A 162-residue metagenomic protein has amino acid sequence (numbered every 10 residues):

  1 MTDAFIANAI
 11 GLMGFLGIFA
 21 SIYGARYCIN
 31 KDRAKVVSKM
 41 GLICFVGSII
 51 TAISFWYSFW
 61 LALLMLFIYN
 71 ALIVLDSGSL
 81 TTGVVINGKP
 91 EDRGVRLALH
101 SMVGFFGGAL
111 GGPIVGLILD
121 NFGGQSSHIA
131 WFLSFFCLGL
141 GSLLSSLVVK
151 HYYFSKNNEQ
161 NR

Functional and structural regions predicted by a protein language model:
M1-F15: Loop-to-transmembrane helix entry
G14-I22, A109: Residue-level signature of mid-helix packing/kink "hotspots" within the transmembrane helices of 12-pass Major
A20-R33, L119-D120: Helix-to-loop junctions at the C-terminal end of transmembrane segments in multipass secondary transporters
D32-L80: C-terminal transmembrane helical hairpin of 12-TM major facilitator-type secondary transporters
A52-F55, T81, G124, W131-R162: Multi-pass alpha-helical transporter architecture, strongest for 12-TM Major Facilitator/SLC carriers used
S79-N87: Intracellular helix-loop hinge segments at the cytoplasmic ends of transmembrane helices in 12-TM rocker-switch-type
N87-G124: A late C-terminal transmembrane helix in Major Facilitator Superfamily
